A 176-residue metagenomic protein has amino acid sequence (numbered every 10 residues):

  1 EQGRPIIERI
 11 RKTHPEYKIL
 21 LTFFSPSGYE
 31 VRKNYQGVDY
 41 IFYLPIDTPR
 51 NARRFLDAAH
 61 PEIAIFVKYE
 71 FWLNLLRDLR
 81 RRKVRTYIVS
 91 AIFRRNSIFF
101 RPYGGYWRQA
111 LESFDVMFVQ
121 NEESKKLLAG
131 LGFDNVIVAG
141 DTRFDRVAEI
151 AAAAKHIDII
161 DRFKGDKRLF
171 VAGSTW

Functional and structural regions predicted by a protein language model:
E1, F163-W176: Conserved donor-binding/catalytic core segment of Leloir-type glycosyltransferases
E1-A153, W176: Active-site and donor-binding regions of nucleotide-sugar-utilizing enzymes
E149-K164: A short helix/loop element that forms part of the nucleotide-sugar donor recognition site in Leloir-type
